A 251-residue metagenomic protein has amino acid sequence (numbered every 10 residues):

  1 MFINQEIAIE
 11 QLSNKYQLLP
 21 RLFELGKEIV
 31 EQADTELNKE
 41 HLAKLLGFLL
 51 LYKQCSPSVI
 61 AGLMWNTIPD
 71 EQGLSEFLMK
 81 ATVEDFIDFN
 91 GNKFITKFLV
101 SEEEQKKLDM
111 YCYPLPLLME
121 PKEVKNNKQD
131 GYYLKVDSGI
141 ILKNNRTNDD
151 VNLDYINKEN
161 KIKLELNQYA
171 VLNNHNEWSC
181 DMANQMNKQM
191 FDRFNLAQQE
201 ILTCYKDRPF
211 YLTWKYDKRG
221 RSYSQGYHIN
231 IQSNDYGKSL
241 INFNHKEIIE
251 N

Functional and structural regions predicted by a protein language model:
M1-N251: Non-catalytic nucleic-acid-binding interfaces of large nucleic-acid enzymes and RNP effectors
